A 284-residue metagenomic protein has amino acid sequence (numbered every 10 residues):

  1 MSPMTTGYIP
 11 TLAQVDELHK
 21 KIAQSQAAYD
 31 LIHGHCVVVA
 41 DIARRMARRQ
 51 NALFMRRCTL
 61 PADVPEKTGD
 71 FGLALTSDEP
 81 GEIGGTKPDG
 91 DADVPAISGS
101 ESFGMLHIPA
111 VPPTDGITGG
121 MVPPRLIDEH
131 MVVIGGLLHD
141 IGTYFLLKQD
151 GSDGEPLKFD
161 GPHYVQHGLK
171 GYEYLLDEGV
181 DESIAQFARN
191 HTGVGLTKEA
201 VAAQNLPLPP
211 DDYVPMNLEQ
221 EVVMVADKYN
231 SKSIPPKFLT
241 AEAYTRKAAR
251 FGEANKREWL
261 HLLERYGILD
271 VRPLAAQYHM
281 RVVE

Functional and structural regions predicted by a protein language model:
M1-H163: Acidic/His-rich, divalent-metal-binding segments that scaffold phosphate/diphosphate chemistry
L53-R56, D181, A254, L269: Short coil/loop linkers at secondary-structure junctions
C58-T59, T240-E258: C-terminal/domain-terminus segments
R125-T245: Divalent metal-dependent catalytic cores for phosphoryl transfer on phosphate-bearing substrates
F251-E284: Charged phosphate-binding loop/patch that engages nucleotide di/tri-phosphates or the phosphate backbone of nucleic
